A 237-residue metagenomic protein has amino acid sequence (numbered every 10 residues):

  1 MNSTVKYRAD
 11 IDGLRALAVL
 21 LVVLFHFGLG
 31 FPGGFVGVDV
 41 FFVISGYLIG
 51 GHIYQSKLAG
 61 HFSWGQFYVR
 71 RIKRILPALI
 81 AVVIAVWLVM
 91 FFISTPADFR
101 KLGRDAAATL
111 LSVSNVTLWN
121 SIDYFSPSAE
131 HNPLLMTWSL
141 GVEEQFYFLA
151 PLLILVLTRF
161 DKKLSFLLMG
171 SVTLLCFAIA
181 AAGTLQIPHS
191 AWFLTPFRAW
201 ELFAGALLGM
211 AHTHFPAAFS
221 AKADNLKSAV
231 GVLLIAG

Functional and structural regions predicted by a protein language model:
M1-G237: Membrane-interface helix/loop caps of multi-pass membrane proteins
